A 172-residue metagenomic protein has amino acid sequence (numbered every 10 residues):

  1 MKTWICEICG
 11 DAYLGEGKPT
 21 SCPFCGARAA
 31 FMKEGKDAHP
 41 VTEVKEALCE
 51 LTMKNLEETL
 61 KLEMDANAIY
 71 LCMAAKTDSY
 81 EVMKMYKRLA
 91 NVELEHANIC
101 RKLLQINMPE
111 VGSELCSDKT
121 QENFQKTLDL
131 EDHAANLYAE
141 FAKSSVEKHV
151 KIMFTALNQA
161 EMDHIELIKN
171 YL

Functional and structural regions predicted by a protein language model:
K2-L172: Non-heme di-metal
